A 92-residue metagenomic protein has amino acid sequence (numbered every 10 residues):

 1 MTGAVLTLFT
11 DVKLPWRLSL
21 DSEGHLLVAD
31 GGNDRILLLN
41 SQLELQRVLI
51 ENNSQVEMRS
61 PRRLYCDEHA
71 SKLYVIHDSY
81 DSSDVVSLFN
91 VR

Functional and structural regions predicted by a protein language model:
M1-T2, N40-E44, V91-R92: Short loop/turn segments that connect beta-strands within beta-propeller blades
G3, G24-L26, L43, A70-S71: Structural signal for glycine-centered tight turns and loop->strand junctions in beta-sheet-rich domains
G3-T10, L45-S54: A short beta-strand motif characteristic of beta-propeller blades
D11-H25, S54-H69: Beta-rich, blade/repeat-based domains predominating in secreted/periplasmic proteins but also intracellular
H25-V28, L37, K72-I76: Conserved beta-propeller blade signature
N33-R35, D84: Short coil/turn segments within WD40 beta-propeller repeats
L37-L38, L88: Conserved blade-register residue in beta-propeller folds
M58-R92: Blade-level signature of beta-propeller repeat domains, shared across WD40, Kelch, NHL, RCC1 and BNR/Asp-box propellers
